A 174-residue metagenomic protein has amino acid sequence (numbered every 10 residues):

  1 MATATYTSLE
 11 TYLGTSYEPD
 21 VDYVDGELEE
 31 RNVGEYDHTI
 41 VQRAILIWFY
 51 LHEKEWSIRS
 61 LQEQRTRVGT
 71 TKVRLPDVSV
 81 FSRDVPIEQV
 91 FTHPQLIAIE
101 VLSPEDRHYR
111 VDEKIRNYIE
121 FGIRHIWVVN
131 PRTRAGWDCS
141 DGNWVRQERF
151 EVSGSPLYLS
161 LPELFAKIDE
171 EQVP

Functional and structural regions predicted by a protein language model:
M1-P174: Gly/Pro/Ser/Thr-rich low-complexity, intrinsically disordered segments predominantly at protein N-termini
